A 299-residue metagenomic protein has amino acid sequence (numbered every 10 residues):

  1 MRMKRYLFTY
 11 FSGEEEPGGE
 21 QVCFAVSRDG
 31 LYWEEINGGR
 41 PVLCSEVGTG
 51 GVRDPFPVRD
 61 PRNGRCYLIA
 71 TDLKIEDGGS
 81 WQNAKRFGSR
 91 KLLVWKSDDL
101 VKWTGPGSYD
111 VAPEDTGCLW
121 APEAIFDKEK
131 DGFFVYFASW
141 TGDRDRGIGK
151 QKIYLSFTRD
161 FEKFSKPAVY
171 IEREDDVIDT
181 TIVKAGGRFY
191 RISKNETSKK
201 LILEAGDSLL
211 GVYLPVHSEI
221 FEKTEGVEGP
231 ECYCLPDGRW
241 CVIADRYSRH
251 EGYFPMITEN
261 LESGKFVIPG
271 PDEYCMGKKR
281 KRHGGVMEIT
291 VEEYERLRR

Functional and structural regions predicted by a protein language model:
M1-R299: Carbohydrate-active catalytic/glycan-binding domains of CAZyme proteins, especially the secreted or lumenal ectodomains
